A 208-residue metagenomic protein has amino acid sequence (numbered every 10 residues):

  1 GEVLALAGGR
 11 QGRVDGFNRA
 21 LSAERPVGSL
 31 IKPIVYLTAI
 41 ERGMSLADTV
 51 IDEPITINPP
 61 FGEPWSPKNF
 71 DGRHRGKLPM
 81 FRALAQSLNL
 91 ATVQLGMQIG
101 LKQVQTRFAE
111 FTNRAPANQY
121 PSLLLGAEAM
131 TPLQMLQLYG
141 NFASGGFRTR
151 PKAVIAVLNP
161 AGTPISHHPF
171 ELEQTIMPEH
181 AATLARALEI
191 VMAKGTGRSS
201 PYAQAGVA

Functional and structural regions predicted by a protein language model:
G1, E24-D52, A83, M135-F142 (+1 more regions): Active-site SXXK
E2-V3, R10-V14, P26, I55-N58 (+5 more regions): Solvent-exposed loop/turn segments at secondary-structure junctions within structured extracellular/periplasmic domains
V3-L6, G12-F17, I31, A129-A208: A penicillin-recognizing enzyme superfamily signal
L4-L6, D48-T49, R82, Q94 (+4 more regions): Structural recognition of the beta-strand scaffold that forms the well-ordered cores of secreted hydrolase catalytic
G12, I40, A47, F111-A117: Proteins synthesized as precursors that undergo proteolytic processing into mature forms
V14-S22, N89-L90, A117-L123, P169-F170: Glycine- and acidic
M44-V104, Y120, R148, P160-I190: Conserved catalytic neighborhood of penicillin-recognizing serine enzymes
G62-N69, G100-Y139, G146, R150-A153: Mid-domain, small-residue-enriched loop/turn segments at the edges of structured enzyme/sensor domains
